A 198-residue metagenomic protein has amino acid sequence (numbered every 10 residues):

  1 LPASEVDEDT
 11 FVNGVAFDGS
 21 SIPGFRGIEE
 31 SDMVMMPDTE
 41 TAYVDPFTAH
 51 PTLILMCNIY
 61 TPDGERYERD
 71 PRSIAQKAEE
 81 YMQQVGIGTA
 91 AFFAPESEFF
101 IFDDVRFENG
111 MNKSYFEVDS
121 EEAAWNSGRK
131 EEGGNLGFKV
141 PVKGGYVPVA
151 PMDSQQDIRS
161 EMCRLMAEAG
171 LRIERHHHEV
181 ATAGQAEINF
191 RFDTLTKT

Functional and structural regions predicted by a protein language model:
L1-E174, L195-T196: ATP/Mg2+-dependent ligation/transfer catalytic cores
E96-E98, E179, E187: Acidic-residue sensor for enzyme active/binding pockets
L171-H176, A181-G184: Active-site-adjacent "gating/activation" loops or surface patches in catalytic cores
A181-Q185, F190-F192, T196-T198: Acidic, glycine-rich loop-and-beta core segments that form the ion-binding/anion-interacting portion of active sites
